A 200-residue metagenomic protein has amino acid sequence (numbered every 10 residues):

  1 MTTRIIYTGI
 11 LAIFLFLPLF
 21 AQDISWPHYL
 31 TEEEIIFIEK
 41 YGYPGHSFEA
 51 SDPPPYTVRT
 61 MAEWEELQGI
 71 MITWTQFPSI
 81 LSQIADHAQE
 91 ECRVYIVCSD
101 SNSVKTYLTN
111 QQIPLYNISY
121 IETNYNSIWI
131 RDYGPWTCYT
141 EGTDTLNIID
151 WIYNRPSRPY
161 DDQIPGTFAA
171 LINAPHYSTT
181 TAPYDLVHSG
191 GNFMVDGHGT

Functional and structural regions predicted by a protein language model:
M1, A21-Q22: Initiator methionine at the very start of the polypeptide chain
M1-G9: Bacterial N-terminal signal peptides that target proteins for export
T2, F14, P183-Y184: Exposed boundary/loop context
T8-P18: Bacterial N-terminal signal peptides
Q22-T200: The feature marks the mature, well-folded catalytic cores of soluble enzymes
